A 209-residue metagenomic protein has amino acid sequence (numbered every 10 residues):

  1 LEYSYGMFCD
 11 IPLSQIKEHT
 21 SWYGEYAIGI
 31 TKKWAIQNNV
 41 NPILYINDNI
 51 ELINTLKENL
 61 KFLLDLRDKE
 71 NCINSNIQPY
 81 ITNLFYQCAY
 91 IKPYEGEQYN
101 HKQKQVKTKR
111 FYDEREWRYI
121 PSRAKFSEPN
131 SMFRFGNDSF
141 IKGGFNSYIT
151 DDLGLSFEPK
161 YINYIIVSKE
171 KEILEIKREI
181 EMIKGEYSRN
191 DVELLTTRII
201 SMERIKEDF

Functional and structural regions predicted by a protein language model:
L1-H19, I28: Extended catalytic/binding region for NAD+/ADP-ribose chemistry, centered on the ART fold
E2-Y5, Y23-A27, E114-E116, I162: Extracellular structured ligand-interaction cores
S4-P12, F111-G154: Generic detector of solvent-exposed, compositionally biased contiguous segments
G6, I16-T20, Q103, K107-F111 (+1 more regions): A general structural signal for short secondary-structure junctions and capping/turn motifs
F8-D10, I30-T31, I120-S122, I166-E170: Short His-Asn-centered micro-motif
I16-E18, Q37-N39, E128-P129, E175: Short helix/loop capping segments that flank catalytic or ligand/cofactor-binding pockets
W34-R110, R115-P121, N130-F135: Compact, glycine/acidic-enriched structural inserts
R134-F209: SIR2/sirtuin-family catalytic core signature
